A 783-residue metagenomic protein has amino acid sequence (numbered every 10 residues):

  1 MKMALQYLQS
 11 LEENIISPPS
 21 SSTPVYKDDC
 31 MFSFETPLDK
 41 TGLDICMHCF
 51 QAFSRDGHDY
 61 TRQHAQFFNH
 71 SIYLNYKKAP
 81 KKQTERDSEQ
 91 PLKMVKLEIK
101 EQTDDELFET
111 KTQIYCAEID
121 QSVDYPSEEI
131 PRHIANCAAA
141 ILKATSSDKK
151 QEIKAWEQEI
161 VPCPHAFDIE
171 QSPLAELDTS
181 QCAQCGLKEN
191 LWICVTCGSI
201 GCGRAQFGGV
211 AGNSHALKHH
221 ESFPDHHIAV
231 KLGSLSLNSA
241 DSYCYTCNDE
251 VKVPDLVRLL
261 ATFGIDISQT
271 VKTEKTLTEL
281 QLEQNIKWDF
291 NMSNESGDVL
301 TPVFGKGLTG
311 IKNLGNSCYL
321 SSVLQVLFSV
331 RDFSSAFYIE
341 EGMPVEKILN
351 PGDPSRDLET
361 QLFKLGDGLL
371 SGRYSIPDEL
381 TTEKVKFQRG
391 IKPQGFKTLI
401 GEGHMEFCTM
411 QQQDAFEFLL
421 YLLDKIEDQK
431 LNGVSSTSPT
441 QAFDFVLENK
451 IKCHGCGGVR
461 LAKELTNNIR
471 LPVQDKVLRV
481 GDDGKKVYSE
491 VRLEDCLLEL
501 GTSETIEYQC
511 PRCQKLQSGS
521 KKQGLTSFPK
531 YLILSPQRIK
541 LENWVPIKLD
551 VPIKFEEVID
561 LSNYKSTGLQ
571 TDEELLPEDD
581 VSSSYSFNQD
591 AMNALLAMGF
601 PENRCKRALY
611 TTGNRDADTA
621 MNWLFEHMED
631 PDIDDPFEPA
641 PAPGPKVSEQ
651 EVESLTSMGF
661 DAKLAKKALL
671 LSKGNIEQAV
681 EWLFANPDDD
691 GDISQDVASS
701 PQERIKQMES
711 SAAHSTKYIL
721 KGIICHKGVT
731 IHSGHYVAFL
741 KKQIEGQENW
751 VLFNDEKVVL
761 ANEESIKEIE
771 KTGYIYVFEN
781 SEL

Functional and structural regions predicted by a protein language model:
M1-L783: UBL (ubiquitin/ubiquitin-like) substrate-recognition surfaces within cysteine isopeptidase catalytic folds
